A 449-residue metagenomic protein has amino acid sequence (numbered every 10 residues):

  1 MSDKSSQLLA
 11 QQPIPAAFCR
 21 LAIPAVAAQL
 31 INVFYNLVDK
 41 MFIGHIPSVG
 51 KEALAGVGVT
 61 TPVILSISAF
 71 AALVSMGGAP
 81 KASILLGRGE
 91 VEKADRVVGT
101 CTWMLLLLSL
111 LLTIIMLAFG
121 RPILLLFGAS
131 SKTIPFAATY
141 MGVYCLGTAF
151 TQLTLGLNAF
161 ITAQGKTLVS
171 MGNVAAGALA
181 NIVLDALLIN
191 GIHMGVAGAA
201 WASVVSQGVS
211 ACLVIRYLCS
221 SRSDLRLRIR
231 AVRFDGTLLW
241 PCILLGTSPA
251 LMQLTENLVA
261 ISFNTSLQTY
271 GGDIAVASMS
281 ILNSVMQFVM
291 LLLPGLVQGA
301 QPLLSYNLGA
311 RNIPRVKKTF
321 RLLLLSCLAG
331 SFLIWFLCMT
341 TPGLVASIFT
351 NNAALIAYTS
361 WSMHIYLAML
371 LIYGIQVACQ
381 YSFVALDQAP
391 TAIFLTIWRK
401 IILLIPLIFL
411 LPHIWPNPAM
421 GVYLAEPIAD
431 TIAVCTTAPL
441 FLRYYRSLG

Functional and structural regions predicted by a protein language model:
M1-P24, A82-A149, G191-T247, L304-M369 (+1 more regions): Short alpha-helical transmembrane segments in multi-pass integral membrane proteins
A10-M41, H45-V49, P62-K81, L106-T113 (+5 more regions): N-terminal transmembrane alpha-helices
C19, F34-Y35, V74, I115-F119 (+16 more regions): Residue-level signal for transmembrane alpha-helical positions in Major Facilitator Superfamily
R20-D39, V143, G177, S206-S210 (+3 more regions): Transmembrane helical elements of multi-pass membrane transporters/channels
L30, F34-A55, L124-S131, L187-M194 (+5 more regions): Helix-terminus/linker motif at the lipid-water interface of multi-pass membrane proteins
K51-P62, A137-M141, A200, D273-F288 (+2 more regions): Small-residue hotspots at the loop-to-helix junctions and early N-terminal turns of transmembrane alpha-helices
L54-I114, T151-S170, S278-F336, T340-P342 (+1 more regions): Small-residue-rich hydrophobic transmembrane alpha-helices
Y144-T162, S170-A178, A199-V214, P294-V297 (+3 more regions): Short runs within selected transmembrane alpha-helices of multi-pass transporters and secretion channels
